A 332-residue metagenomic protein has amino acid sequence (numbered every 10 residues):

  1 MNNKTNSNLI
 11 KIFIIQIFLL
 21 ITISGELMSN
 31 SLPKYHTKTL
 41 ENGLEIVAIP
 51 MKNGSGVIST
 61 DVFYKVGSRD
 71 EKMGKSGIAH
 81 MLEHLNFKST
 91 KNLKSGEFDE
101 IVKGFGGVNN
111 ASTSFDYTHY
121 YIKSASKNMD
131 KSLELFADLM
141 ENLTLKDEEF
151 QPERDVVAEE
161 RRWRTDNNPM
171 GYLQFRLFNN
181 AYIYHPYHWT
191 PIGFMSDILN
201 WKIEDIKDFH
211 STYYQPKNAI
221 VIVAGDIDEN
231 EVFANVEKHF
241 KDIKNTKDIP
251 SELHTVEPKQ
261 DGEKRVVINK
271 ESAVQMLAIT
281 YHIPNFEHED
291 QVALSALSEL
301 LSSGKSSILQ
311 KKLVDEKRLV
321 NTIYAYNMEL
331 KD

Functional and structural regions predicted by a protein language model:
M1-L9: N-terminal secretory signal peptides that target proteins for export/translocation
I12-E26: Bacterial N-terminal signal peptides
G25-S68, N92-N128, W163-N218, D242-H288 (+1 more regions): Non-catalytic beta-strand/loop surface segments
G67-K75: Short pre-active-site segment immediately N-terminal to the catalytic Zn-binding motif
M73, D130-L133, E287-Q291: Solvent-exposed, non-transmembrane alpha-helical starts
S76-T90: Active-site SXXK
D138-D147, H239-K247: A common structural junction motif
R154, I203, K207-H239: Non-catalytic, conformational "gating/processing" segments within enzyme and secreted inhibitor domains
